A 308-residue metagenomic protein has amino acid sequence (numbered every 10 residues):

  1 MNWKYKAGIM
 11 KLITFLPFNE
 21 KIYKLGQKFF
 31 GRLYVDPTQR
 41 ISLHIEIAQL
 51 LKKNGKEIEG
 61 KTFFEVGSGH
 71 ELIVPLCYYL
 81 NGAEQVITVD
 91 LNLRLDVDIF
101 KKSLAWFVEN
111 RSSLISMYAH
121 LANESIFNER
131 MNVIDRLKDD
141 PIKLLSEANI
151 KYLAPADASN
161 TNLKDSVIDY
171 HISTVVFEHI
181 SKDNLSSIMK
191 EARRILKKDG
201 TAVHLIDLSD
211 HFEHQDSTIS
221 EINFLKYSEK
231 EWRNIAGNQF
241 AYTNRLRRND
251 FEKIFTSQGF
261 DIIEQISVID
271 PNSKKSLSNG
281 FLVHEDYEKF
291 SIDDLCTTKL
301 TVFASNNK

Functional and structural regions predicted by a protein language model:
I58-H70: Conserved class I S-adenosyl-L-methionine
L80, E84-Y152: Class I S-adenosyl-L-methionine-dependent methyltransferase module
A158-H171: A short acidic, Gly/Pro-enriched loop at the edge of an enzyme's catalytic core that lines a small-molecule cofactor
S173-V176: A short beta-strand submotif of the Rossmann-like class I SAM-dependent methyltransferase core that lines
S186-K198: A short glycine-rich, Lys/Arg-flanked "PGG" loop and its adjoining helix->strand segment in the class I
T201-S228: Conserved class I S-adenosyl-L-methionine
R233-N249: Acceptor-substrate binding/catalytic loop of class I
K253-T256, I262-K308: A C-terminal cap/extension of S-adenosyl-L-methionine-dependent methyltransferases that defines the acceptor-substrate
